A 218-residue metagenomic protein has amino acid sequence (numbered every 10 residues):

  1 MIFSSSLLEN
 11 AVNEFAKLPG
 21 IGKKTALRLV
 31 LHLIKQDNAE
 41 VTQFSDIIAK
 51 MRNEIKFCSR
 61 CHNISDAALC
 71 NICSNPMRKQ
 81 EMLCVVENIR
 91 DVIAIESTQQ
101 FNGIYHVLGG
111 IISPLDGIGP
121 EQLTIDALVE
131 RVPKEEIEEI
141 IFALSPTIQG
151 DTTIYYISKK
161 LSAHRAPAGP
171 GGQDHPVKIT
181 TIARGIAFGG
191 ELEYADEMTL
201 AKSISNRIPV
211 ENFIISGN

Functional and structural regions predicted by a protein language model:
I2-E9, V30-V92: Cys/His-rich Zn2+-binding cysteine-cluster or related metal-binding knuckle/ribbon modules and their
P19, N38, M51, N63 (+3 more regions): Conserved phosphate/pyrophosphate-binding and hydrolysis machinery centered on Walker-type P-loop NTPases, extending
A26, N75-L144: Extended interfacial segments that mediate partner engagement and assembly in macromolecular machines
G103, D174-V177: A structural micro-motif
Q149-S162: Short Gly/Thr/Asp-enriched flexible loops that form oxyanion-binding sites at enzyme active sites
R165-Q173: Short Gly/Ser/Thr- and charged-rich N-terminal loops/segments that act as flexible capping/hinge elements
P176-R184, E191-G217: Conserved phosphate-handling catalytic cores of large alpha/beta enzymes
